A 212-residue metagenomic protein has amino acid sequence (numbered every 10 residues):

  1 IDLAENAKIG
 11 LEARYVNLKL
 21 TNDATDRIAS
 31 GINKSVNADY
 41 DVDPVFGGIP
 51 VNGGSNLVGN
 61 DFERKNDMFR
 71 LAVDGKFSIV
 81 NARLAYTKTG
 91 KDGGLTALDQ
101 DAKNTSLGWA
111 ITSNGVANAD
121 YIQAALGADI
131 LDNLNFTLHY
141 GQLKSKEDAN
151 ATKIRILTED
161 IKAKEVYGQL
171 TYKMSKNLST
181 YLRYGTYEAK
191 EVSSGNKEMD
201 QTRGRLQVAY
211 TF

Functional and structural regions predicted by a protein language model:
I1-F212: Outer-membrane beta-barrel pore domains
